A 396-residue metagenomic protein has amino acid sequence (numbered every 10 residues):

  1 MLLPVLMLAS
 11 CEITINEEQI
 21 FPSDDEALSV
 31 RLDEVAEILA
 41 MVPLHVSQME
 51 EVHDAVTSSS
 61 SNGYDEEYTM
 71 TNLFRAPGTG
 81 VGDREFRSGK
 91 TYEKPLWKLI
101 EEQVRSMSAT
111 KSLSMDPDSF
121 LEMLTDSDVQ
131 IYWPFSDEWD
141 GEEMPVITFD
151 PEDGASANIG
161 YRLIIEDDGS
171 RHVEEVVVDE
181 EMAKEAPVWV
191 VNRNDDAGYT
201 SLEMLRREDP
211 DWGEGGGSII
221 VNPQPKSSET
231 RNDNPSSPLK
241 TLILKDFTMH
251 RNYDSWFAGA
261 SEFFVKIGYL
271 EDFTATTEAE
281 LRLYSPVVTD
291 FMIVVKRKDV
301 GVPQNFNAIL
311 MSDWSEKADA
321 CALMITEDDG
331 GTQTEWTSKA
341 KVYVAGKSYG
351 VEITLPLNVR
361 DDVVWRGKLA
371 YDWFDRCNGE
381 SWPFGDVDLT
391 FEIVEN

Functional and structural regions predicted by a protein language model:
M1-L3: Sec-dependent signal peptide recognition, specifically the positively charged N-region followed immediately by
M7-S10: C-terminal motif of bacterial Sec signal peptides marking the signal peptidase cleavage site
E12-I15: Bacterial signal peptide processing site
D24-P238: Long, charge-dense tracts
D233-A258: Short amphipathic, basic-aromatic surface patches that mediate peripheral association with negatively charged
V265, D299-A345: Eukaryotic beta-sheet cores, primarily in C2 and C2-like/PH beta-sandwich modules
F273-W314: Tryptophan-paired
D329-N396: C2-type phospholipid-binding modules
